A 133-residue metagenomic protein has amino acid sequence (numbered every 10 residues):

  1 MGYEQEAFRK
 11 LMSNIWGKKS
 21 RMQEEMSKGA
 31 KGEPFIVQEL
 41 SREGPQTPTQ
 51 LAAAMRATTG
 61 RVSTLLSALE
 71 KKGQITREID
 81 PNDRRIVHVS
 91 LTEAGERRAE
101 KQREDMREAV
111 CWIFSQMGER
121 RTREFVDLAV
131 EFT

Functional and structural regions predicted by a protein language model:
M1-K31: N-terminal leader segment of winged-helix/HTH proteins
Q5, R9-M12, V37, T92 (+1 more regions): Generic structural concept
I15-M22, E43, K72, R98: A short secondary-structure junction motif
S20-R61: N-terminal helix-turn-helix DNA-binding core of bacterial DNA-binding proteins
Q38-R42, R103, V130: Short, locally clustered residues in the helix-turn-helix/winged-helix DNA-binding domain
L65: Residues in the recognition helix of alpha-helical DNA-binding motifs
A68-D127: Charged, amphipathic alpha-helical coiled-coil/dimerization segments
